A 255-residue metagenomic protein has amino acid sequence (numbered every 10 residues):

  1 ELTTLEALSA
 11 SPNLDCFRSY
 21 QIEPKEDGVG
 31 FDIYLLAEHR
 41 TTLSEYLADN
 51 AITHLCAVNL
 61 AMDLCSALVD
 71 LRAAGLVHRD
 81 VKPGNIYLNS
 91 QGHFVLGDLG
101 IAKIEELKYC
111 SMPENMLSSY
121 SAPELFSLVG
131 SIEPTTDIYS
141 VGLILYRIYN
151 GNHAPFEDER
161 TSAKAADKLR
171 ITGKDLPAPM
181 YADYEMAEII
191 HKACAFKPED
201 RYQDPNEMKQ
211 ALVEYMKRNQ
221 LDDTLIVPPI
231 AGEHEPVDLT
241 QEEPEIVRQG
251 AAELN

Functional and structural regions predicted by a protein language model:
C16-F31: Short beta-strand micro-motifs within the conserved protein kinase catalytic domain, predominantly in the N-lobe
D27-T42: Conserved short submotifs of the Hanks-type protein kinase catalytic core that shape the nucleotide-binding pocket
L60-A61: Activation segment signature within eukaryotic-like protein kinase domains
R72-L88: Catalytic-loop of the protein kinase fold
S111-L125: Conserved activation segment of eukaryotic-like protein kinases, specifically the C-terminal portion of the activation
R201: Conserved HRD-motif arginine in the catalytic loop of eukaryotic-like protein kinases
